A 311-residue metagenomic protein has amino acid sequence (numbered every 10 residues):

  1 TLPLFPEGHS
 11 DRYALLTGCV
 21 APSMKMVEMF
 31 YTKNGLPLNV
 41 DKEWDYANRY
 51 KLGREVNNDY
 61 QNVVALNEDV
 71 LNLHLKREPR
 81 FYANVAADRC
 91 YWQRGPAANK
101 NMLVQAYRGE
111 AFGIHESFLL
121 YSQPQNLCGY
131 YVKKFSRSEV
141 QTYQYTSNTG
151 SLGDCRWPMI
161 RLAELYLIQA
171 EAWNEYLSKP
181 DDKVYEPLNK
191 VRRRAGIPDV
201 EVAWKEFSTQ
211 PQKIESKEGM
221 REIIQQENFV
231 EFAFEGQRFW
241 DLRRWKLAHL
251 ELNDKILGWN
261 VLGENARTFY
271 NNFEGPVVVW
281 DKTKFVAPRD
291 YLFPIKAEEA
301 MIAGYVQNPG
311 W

Functional and structural regions predicted by a protein language model:
T1-W311: Acidic/polar-rich alpha-helix caps and helix-coil junctions
